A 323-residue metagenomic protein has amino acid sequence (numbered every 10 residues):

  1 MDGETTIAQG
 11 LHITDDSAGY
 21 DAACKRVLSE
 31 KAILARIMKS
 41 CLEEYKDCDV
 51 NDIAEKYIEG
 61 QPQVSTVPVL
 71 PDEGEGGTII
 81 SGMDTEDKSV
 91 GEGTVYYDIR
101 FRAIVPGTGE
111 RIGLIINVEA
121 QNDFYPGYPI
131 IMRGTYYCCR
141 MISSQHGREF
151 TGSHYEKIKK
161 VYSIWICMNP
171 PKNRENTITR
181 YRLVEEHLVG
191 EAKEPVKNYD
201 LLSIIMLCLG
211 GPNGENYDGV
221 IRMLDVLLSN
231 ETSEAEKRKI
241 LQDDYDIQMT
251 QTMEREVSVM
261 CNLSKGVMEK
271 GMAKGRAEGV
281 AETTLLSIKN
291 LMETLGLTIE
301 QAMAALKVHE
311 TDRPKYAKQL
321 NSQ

Functional and structural regions predicted by a protein language model:
M1-Q323: Elongated, amphipathic alpha-helical interaction scaffolds
